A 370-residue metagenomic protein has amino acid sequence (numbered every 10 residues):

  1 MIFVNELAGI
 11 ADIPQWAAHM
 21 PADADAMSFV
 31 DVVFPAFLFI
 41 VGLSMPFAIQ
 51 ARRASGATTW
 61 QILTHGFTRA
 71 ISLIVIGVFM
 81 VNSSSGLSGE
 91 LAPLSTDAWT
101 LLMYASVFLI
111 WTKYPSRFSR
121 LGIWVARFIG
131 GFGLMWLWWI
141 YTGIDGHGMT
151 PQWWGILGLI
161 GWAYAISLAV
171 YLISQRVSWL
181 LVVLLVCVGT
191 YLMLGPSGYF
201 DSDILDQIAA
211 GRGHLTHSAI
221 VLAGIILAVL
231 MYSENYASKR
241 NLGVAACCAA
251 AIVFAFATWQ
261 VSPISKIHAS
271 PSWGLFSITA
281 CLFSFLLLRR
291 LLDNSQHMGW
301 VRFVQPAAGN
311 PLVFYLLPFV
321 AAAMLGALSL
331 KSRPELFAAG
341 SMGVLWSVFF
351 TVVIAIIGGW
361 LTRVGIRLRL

Functional and structural regions predicted by a protein language model:
M1-G86, S295, P311, L317 (+4 more regions): N-terminal signal-anchor module of multipass membrane proteins
V4-I13, F79-L87, G133-M149, L157 (+5 more regions): C-terminal ends of transmembrane alpha-helices and the immediately adjacent extracellular/lumenal or cytosolic loop
M27-V30, F34, Q207-V221, S265-L282 (+2 more regions): Membrane-interface transmembrane-helix boundary segments in multi-pass integral membrane proteins
F34-Q50, F108-T112, G155-Y171, L194-Y236 (+1 more regions): Specific transmembrane alpha-helix
A51-A54, W60-I160: Membrane-interface helix-loop-helix modules in multi-pass inner-membrane proteins
Y114, F118-L121, I166-V186, A228-V244: Solvent-exposed interhelical
N241-V253, P271, D293-P318, R367-L370: Functional transmembrane helices that form membrane-embedded active or gating regions
L242-S295: Alpha-helical transmembrane segments and terminal signal-anchor/GPI-anchor hydrophobic tails, characterized by long
